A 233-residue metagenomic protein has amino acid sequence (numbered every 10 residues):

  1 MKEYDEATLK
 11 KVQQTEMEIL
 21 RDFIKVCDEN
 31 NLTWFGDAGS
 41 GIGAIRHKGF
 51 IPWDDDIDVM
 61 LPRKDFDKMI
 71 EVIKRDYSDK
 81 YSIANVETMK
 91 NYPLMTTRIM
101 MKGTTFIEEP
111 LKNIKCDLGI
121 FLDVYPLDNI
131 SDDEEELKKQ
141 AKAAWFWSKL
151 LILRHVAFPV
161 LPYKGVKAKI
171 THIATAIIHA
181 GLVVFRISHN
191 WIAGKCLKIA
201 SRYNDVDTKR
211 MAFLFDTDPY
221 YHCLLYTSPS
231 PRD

Functional and structural regions predicted by a protein language model:
M1-K2: Non-catalytic N-terminal targeting/anchoring module and adjacent flexible stem/linker that precedes the structured
D5-D28, I73-S131, F158-K164, T171 (+1 more regions): Conserved catalytic core of two-metal-ion nucleotidyltransferases
I24-I57, L61, F66: Active-site nucleotide-donor binding segment shared across nucleotidyl transfer reactions
D56-D58, D123, D233: Acidic active-site catalytic centers that drive phospho-/nucleotidyl reactions and related ester hydrolyses
D67-E71: Short amphipathic alpha-helices within nucleic acid-binding modules
E134-Q140: A short secondary-structure junction signal
A143-P159: Short, cationic low-complexity segments
Y226-D233: Conserved small/polar residues in nucleotide/adenosyl-binding loops
